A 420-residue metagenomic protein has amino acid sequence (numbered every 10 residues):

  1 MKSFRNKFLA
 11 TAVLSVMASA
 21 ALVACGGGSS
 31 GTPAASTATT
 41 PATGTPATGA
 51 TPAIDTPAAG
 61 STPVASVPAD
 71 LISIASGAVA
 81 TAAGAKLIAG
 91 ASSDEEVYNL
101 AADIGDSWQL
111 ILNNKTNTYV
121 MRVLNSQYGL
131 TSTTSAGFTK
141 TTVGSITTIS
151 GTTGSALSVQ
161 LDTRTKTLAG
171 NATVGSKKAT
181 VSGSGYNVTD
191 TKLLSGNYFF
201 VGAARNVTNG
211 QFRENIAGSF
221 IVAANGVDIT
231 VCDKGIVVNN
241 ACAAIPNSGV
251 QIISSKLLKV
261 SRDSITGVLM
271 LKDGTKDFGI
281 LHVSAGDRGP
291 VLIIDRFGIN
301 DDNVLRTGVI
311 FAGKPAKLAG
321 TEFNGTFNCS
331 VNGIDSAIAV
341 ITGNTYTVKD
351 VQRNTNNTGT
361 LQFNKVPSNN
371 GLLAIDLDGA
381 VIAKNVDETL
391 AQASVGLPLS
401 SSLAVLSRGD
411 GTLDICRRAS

Functional and structural regions predicted by a protein language model:
M1-A12: Bacterial Sec-dependent N-terminal signal peptides
A20-A24: C-terminal motif of bacterial Sec signal peptides marking the signal peptidase cleavage site
G26-A47, T51-S420: Mature soluble binding/inhibitory domains
